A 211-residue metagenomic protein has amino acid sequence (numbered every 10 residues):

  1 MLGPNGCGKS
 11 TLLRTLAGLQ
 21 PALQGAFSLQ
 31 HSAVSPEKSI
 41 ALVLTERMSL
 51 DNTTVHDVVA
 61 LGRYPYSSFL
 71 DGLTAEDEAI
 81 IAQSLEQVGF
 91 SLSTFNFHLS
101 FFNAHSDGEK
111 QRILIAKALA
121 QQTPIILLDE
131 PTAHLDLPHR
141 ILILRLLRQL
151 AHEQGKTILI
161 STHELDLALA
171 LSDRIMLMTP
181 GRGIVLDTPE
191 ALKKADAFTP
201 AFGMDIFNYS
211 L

Functional and structural regions predicted by a protein language model:
L2-P4: The feature captures the beta-strand-to-loop junction immediately N-terminal to the Walker
A17: Helix-to-loop junction immediately C-terminal to a conserved catalytic motif
I115-A116: Hydrophobic anchor residue at the start of the ABC signature
I126-D129: Catalytic Walker B motif of ABC-type/P-loop ATPase nucleotide-binding domains
T162-H163: H-loop/switch region of ABC-family ATPase nucleotide-binding domains
I175-T188: H-loop (His-switch) and adjacent beta-strand-loop-beta switch element of ABC-type ATPase nucleotide-binding domains
E190, P200-L211: ABC ATPase nucleotide-binding domains
